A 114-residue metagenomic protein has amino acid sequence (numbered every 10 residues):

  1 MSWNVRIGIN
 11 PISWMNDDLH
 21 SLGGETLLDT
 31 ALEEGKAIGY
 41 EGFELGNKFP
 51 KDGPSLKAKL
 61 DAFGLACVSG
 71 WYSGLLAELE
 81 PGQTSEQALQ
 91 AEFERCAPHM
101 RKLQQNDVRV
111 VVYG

Functional and structural regions predicted by a protein language model:
M1-D107: N-terminal pre-domain/capping segments
V110-G114: Mobile beta-alpha loop/short-helix "lid" or hinge segments that flank ligand
